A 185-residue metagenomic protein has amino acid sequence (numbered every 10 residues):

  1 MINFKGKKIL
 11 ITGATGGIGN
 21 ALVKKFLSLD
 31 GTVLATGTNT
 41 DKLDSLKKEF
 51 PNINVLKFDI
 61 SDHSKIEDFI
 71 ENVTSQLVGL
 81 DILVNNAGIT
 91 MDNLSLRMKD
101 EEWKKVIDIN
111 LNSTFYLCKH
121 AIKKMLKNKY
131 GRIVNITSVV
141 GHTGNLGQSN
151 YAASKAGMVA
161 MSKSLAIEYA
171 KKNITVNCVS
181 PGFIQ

Functional and structural regions predicted by a protein language model:
T15-G16: Conserved glycine-rich cofactor-binding loop
F58-D68, D100: The beta1-alpha1 cofactor-binding region of Rossmann-like NAD(H)/NADP(H)-dependent oxidoreductases
L94-S95, K99-I107: Substrate-binding pocket helix/loop in short-chain dehydrogenase/reductase
L96, T143-S149, K171-K172: Active-site loop immediately N-terminal to the catalytic Tyr-X3-Lys motif of short-chain dehydrogenase/reductase
C118, S154, S162: Active-site helix of classical SDR
K123, I167-K171: Alpha-helical segment proximal to the catalytic Tyr-Lys
S138: Residue(s) in the substrate-gating loop at a strand-loop-helix junction that position the organic substrate next
